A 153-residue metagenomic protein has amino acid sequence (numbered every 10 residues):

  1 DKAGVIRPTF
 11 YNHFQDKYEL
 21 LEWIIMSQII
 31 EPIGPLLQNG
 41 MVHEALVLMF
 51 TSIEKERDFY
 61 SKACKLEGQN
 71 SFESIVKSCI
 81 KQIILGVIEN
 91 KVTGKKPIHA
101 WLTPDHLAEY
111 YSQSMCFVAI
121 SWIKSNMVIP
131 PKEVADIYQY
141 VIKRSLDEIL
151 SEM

Functional and structural regions predicted by a protein language model:
K2-M153: Alpha-helical bundle regulatory/interaction domains
